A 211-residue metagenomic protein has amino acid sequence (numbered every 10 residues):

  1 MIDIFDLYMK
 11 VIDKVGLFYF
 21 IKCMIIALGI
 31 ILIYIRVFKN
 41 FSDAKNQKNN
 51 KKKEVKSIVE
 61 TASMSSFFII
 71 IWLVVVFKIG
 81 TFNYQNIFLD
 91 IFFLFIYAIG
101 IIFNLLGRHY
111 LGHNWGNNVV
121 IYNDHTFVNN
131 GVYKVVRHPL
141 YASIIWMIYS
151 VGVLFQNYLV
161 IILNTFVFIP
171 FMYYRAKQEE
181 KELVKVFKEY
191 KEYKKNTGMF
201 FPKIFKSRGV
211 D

Functional and structural regions predicted by a protein language model:
M1-Y122, T126, S150-D211: Membrane-anchoring alpha-helices and their flanking helix-loop junctions
N118-I144: Active-site-proximal inter-transmembrane loops
S143-V151: Hydrophobic, membrane-inserted alpha-helices
